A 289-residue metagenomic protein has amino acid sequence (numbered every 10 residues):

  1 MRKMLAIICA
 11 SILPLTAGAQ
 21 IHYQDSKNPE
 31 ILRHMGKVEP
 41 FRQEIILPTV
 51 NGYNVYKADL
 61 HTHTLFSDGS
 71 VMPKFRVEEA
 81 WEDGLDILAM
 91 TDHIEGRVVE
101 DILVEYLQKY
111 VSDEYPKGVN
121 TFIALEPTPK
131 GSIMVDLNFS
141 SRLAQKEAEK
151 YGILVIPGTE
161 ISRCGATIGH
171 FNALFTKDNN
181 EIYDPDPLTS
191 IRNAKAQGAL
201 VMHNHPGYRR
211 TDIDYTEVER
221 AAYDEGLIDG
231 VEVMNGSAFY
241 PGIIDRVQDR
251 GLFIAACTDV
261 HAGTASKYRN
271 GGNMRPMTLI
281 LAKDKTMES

Functional and structural regions predicted by a protein language model:
R2-I8: Sec-dependent signal peptide recognition, specifically the positively charged N-region followed immediately by
A10-G18: Hydrophobic h-region of N-terminal signal peptides that target proteins for export in Gram-negative bacteria
A19-K27: Cleaved targeting-peptide boundary
H34-Q197, N204, V233-D249, C257: A metal-dependent hydrolase metal-coordination microenvironment
P185-S190, Q197, M202-D224, S237-F239 (+1 more regions): Active-site-proximal loop/helix segments of hydrolase catalytic cores
G251-G271: Short acidic/histidine-rich active-site segments
K267-S289: Catalytic cores of secreted or luminal carbohydrate-active enzymes
